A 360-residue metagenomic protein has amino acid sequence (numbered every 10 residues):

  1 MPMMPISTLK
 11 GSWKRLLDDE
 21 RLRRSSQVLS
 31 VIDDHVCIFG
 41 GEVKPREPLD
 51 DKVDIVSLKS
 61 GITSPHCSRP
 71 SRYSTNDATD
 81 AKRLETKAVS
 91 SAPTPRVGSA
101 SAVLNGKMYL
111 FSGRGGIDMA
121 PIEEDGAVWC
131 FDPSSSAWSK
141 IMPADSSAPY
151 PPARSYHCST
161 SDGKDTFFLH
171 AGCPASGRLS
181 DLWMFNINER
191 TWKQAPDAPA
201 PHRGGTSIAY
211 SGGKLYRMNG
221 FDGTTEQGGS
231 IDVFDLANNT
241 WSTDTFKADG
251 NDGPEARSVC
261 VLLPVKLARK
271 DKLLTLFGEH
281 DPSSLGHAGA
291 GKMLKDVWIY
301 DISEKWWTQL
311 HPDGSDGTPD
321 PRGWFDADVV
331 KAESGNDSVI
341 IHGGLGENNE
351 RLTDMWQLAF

Functional and structural regions predicted by a protein language model:
M1-F360: Kelch-like beta-propeller repeat domains
